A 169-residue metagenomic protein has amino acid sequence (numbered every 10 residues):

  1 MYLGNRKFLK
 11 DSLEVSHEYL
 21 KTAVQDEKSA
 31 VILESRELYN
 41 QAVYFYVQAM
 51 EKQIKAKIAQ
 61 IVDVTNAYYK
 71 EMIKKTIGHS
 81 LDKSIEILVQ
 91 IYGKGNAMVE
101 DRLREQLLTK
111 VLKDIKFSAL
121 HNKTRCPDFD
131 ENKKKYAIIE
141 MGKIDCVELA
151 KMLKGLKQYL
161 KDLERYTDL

Functional and structural regions predicted by a protein language model:
Y2-K21, V62-L169: Long, charged low-complexity segments
E27, E34-S35: Hydrophobic/aromatic side-chain positions at a characteristic register within alpha-helices of tetratricopeptide repeats
S29-A30, A56: A generic structural signal for ordered secondary structure
Y39-N40: TPR-repeat structural position
A49-Q60: Hydrophobic alpha-helical packing segments in soluble, helical-rich domains
